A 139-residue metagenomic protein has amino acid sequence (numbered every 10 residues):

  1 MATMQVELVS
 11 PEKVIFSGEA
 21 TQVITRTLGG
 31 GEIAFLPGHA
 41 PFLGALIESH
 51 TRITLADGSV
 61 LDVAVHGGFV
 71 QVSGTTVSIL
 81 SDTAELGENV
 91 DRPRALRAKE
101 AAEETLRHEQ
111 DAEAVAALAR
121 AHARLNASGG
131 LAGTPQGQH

Functional and structural regions predicted by a protein language model:
M1-Q5, V9, K13-V14, G130-G133 (+1 more regions): N-terminal export/targeting signal detector
Q5, Q22, Q71, Q110 (+1 more regions): Residue-identity detector for glutamine
E7-L96: Compact, glycine-rich, soluble single-domain proteins
A84-H139: Acidic/glycine-rich phosphate/pyrophosphate-binding loops and surrounding catalytic core that coordinate Mg2+
